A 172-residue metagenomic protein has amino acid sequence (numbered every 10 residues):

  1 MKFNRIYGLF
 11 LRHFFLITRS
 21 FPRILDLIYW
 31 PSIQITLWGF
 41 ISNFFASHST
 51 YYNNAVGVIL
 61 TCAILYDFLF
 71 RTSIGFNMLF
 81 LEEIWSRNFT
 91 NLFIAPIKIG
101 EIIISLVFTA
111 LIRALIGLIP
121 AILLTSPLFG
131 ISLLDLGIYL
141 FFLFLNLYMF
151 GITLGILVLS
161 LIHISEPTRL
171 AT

Functional and structural regions predicted by a protein language model:
M1-S165, R169: Hydrophobic transmembrane alpha-helices and immediately adjacent juxtamembrane helices of multi-pass inner-membrane
